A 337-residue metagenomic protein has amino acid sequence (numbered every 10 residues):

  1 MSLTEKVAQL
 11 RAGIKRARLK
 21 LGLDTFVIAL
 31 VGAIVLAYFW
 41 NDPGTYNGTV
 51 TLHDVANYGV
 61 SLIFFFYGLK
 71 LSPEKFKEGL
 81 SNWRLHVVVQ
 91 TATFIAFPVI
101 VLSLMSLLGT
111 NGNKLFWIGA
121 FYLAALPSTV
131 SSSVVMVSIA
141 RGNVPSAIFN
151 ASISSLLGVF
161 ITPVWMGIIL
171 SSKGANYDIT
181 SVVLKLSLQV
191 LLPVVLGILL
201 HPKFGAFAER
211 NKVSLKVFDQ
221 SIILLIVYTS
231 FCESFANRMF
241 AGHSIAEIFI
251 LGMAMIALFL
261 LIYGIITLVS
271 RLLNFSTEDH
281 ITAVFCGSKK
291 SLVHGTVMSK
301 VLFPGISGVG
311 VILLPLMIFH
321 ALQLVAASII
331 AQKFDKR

Functional and structural regions predicted by a protein language model:
S2-L108, G167, S171-T277: Structural signature of multi-pass alpha-helical membrane transport proteins
I28, A92-I100, A125-V130, A147-G167 (+3 more regions): Membrane-embedded alpha-helical segments of transport systems, primarily multispan ion/solute transporters
N47, R238-I245, M298-L316: Extracellular/periplasmic helix-loop-helix junctions in multi-pass membrane proteins
S81-L85, G109-N113, V137-S146, L170-N176 (+4 more regions): Juxtamembrane helix-boundary/capping and inter-helix hinge elements in multi-pass membrane proteins
W83-Q90, N111-A124, G142-S152, F249-G252 (+2 more regions): The feature identifies polytopic integral membrane transport proteins across all domains of life
M105-I161, L170-V182: Membrane-interface helix-loop-helix junctions at boundaries between adjacent transmembrane segments
I248-L258, M317-F334: Hydrophobic alpha-helical transmembrane segments and immediately flanking/interface helices in integral membrane
I265-K300: C-terminal hydrophobic structural anchor segments that stabilize assembly/packing rather than catalytic chemistry
